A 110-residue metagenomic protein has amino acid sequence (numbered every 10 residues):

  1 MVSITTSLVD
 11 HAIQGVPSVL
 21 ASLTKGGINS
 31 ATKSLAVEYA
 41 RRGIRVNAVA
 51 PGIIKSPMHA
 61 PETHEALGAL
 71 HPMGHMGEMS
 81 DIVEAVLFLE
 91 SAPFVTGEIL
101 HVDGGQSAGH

Functional and structural regions predicted by a protein language model:
M1-G27, T32-R41: Catalytic loop of short-chain dehydrogenase/reductase
S7-V9, I54-K55, H59, G105-S107: Conserved sequence/active-site signature of Rossmann-fold short-chain dehydrogenase/reductase
G27-S30, K55, G77-E78: Conserved cofactor-binding/catalytic machinery of classical short-chain dehydrogenase/reductase
I28-A31, V46-V49, I82: Hydrophobic packing within well-folded, soluble alpha/beta domains
A40, R45, T96-G97: Short, small/polar-rich loop/turn modules that mediate ligand/substrate recognition or access, typified
R45-P51, K55, H101-D103: Conserved SDR Rossmann-fold cofactor-binding beta-strand/turn motif
T63-D81: Catalytic Tyr-x(3-8)-Lys segment
E78-V102, S107: C-terminal substrate-recognition "lid" of short-chain dehydrogenase/reductases
